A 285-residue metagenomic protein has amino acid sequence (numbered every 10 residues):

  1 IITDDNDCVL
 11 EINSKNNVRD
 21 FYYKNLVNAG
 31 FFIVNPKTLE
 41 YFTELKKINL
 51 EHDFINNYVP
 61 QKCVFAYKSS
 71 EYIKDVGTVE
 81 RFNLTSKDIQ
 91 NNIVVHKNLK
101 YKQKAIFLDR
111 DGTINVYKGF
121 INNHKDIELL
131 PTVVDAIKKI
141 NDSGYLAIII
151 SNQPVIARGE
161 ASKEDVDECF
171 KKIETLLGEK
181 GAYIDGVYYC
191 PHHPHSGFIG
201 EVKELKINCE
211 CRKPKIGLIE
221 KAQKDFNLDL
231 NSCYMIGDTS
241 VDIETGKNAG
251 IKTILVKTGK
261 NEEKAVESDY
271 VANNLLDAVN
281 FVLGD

Functional and structural regions predicted by a protein language model:
I1-I2, D7, N35, S151 (+3 more regions): Residue-level signal for inorganic ion chemistry
D5-V95: Catalytic-core segments of class I nucleotidyltransferases/pyrophosphorylases that form NMP-activated intermediates
T43-K46, K125-D126, G159-E164: Short, solvent-exposed loop/turn segments at secondary-structure boundaries
K102-A147: Active-site neighborhood of HAD-like aspartate-dependent phosphohydrolases
V133, I137-L176, A182-S196, G246: Substrate-recognition element of Asp-dependent hydrolases with the DxDx(T/V) motif
V202-E204, E210-S240: Conserved Lys-Pro-Asp/Glu-containing loop-to-beta segment of HAD-superfamily phosphomonoesterases, centered on
Y234-A272: Acidic, Mg2+-coordinating phosphoryl-transfer loop and its flanking beta/alpha structural elements, shared across
